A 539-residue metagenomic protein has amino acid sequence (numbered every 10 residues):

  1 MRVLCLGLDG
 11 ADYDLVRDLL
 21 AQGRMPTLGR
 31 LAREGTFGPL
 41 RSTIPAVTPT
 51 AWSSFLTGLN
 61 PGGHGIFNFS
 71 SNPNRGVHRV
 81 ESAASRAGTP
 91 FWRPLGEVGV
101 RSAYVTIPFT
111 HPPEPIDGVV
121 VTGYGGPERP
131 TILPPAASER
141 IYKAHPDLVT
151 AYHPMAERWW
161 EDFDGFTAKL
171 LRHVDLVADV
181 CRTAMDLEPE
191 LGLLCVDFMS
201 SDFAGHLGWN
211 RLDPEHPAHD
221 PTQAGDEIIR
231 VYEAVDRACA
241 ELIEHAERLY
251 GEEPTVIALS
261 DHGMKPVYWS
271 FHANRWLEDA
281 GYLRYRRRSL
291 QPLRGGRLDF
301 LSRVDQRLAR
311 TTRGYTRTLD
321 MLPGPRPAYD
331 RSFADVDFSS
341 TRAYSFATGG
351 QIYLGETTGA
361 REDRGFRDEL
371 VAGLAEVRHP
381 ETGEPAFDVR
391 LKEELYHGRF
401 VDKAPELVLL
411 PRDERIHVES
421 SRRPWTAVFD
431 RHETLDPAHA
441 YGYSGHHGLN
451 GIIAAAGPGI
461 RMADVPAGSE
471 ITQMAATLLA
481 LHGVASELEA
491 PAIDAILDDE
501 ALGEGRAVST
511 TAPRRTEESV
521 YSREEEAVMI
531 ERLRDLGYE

Functional and structural regions predicted by a protein language model:
M1-D12, V16, L31, F55 (+10 more regions): Beta-strand elements within well-structured catalytic alpha/beta cores of enzymes that handle phosphate/sulfate esters
L8, R17, F69-V98, V105 (+6 more regions): Secreted, luminal/periplasmic, and some membrane-associated catalytic domains that remodel anionic oxygen-ester
D14-E190, S201-H206, L298-G324, M474 (+1 more regions): Active-site-proximal alpha/beta segments of enzymes that process anionic O-linked groups
V149-G165, P214-Q223, I452-R461: Short glycine/proline-rich turn/loop motifs
T167-L194, A204, W209-I257, R284 (+1 more regions): A long, amphipathic alpha-helix that forms part of the scaffold/cap immediately adjacent to metal-dependent active
D368-A372, V377-A404, P466-Q473, L481-P513: Polar, surface-exposed loop/tail segments that function as active-site lids or cofactor/substrate-recognition elements
L410, P424, G468, L479 (+1 more regions): Long, internal low-complexity/basic segments
R415-A475, A480-H482: Low-complexity, glycine/alanine/valine/leucine- and proline-rich hydrophobic stretches
